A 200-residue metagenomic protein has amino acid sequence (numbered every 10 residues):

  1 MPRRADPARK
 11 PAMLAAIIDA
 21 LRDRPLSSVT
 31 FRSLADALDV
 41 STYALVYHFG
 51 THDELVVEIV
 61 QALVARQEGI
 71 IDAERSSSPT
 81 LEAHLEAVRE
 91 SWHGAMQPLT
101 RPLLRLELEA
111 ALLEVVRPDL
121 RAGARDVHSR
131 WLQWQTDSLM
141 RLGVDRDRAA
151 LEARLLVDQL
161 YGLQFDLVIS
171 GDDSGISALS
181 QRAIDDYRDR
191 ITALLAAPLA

Functional and structural regions predicted by a protein language model:
M1-A8, P198-A200: N-terminal intrinsically disordered/low-complexity leader segments
A12, A16, A20-E58: Helix-turn-helix
A12, A16-R24, G69-A73, L106 (+2 more regions): Solvent-exposed, amphipathic alpha-helical segments
G50-E54, S76-P79, V115, D119 (+1 more regions): Residues in soluble alpha-helical coiled-coils and helical-bundle/repeat scaffolds
E58, I71-L104, E152-L156: Hydrophobic alpha-helical connector segments
Q61-E68: Short, basic, alpha-helical segments at the C-terminal edge of helix-turn-helix-like DNA-binding modules
E68-E74, P98-L108, V115-G143, R154 (+1 more regions): Amphipathic alpha-helical packing segments from all-alpha helical-bundle domains
L120-R125, R141-A200: Hydrophobic/aromatic-rich alpha-helical bundle segments in the mid-to-C-terminal region
